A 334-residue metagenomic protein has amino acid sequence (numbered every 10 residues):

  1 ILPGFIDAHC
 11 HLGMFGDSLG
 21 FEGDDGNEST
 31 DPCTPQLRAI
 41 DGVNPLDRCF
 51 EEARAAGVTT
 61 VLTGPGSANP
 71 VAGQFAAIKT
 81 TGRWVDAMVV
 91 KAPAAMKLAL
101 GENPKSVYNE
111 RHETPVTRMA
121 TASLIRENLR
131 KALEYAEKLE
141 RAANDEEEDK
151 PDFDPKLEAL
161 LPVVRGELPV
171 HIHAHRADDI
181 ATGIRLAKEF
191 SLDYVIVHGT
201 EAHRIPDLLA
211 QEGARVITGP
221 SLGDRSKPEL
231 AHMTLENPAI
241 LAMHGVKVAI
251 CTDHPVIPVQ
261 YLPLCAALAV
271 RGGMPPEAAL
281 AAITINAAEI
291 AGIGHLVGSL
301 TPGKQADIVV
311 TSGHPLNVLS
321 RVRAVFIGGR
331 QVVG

Functional and structural regions predicted by a protein language model:
I1-P65: Metal-associated gating/positioning segment near the N- to mid-region
D7, T59-T63, P169-H173, G183 (+4 more regions): Structural recognition of the beta-strand scaffold that forms the well-ordered cores of secreted hydrolase catalytic
L12-F15, G66-A72, A177-A181, E201-P206 (+1 more regions): Active-site environment of divalent metal-dependent phosphoester hydrolases
G16-V43, T81-W84, K97-N109, D149-K150 (+2 more regions): Active-site gating loops and adjacent loop-to-helix segments of metal-dependent hydrolytic enzymes
D17-S18, D24-T30, T34-L37, P169 (+2 more regions): His/Asp/Glu-enriched, well-ordered alpha-helical/loop segment that forms or immediately abuts the divalent-metal
L46-C49, R54-Y194: Polyanionic/metal-chelating signatures
P151-F153, I172-R176, V197-T200, S226-L235: A general structural motif
T301-G334: C-terminal cap of metal-dependent C-N hydrolases
